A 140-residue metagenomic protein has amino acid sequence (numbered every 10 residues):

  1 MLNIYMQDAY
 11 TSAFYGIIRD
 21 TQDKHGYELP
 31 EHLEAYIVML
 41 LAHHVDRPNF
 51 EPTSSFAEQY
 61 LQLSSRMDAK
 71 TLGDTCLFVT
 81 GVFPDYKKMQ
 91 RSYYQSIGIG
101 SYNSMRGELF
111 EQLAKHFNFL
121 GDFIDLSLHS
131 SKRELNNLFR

Functional and structural regions predicted by a protein language model:
M1-R140: Polar/charged low-complexity regulatory segments
